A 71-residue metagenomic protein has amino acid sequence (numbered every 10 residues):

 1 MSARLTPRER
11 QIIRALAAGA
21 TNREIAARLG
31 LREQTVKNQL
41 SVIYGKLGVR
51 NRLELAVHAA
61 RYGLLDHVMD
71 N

Functional and structural regions predicted by a protein language model:
M1-T35: Helix-turn-helix DNA-binding segment
R8, Q39-V42: Residues within the DNA-recognition helix of helix-turn-helix
R14, N38, V57: DNA-binding alpha-helical recognition surfaces that contact promoter or target DNA
N22, L40, R52: Helix-turn-helix DNA-binding elements, focusing on the entry/boundary residues of the two helices that contact DNA
G45-N71: Basic, Lys/Arg-enriched C-terminal extension of HTH/homeodomain DNA-binding domains
